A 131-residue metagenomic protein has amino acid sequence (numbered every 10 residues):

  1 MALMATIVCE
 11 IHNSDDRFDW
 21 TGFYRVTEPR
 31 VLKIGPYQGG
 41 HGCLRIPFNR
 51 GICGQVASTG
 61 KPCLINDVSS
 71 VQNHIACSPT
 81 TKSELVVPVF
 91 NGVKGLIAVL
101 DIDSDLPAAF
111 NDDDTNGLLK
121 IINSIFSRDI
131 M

Functional and structural regions predicted by a protein language model:
M1-Y37, H41, K120-M131: Intrinsically disordered, low-complexity terminal regulatory regions
W20, V86, V99: Short hydrophobic/aromatic beta-strand element in the GNAT-like acyltransferase core that lines or flanks the acyl-donor
V26-P79: Regulatory sensory and allosteric helical modules in signal-transduction proteins and certain transcription factors
C63, E84, P107: Histidine-centered metal-chelating micro-motifs
S83-N91: A short, aliphatic-rich beta-strand micro-motif
F90-S104: Sensory-domain boundary capping and coupling elements
D103-M131: Juxtadomain coupling helices with adjacent low-complexity linkers
